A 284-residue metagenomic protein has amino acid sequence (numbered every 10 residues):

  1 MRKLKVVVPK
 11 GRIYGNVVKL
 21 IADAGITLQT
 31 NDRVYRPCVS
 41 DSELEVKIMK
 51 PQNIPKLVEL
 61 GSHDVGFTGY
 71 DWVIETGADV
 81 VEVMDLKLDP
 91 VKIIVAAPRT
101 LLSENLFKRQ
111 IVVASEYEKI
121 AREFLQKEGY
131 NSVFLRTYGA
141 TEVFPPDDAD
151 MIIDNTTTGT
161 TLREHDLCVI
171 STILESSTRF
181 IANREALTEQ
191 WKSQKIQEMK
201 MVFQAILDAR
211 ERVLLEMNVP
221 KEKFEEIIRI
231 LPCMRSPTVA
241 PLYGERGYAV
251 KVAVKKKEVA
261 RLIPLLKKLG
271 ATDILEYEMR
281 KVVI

Functional and structural regions predicted by a protein language model:
R2-L44, I48, F67-V81, D85-K92 (+1 more regions): Small-molecule-sensing regulatory modules
E43-S62: Short, structured active-site "lid" loops
